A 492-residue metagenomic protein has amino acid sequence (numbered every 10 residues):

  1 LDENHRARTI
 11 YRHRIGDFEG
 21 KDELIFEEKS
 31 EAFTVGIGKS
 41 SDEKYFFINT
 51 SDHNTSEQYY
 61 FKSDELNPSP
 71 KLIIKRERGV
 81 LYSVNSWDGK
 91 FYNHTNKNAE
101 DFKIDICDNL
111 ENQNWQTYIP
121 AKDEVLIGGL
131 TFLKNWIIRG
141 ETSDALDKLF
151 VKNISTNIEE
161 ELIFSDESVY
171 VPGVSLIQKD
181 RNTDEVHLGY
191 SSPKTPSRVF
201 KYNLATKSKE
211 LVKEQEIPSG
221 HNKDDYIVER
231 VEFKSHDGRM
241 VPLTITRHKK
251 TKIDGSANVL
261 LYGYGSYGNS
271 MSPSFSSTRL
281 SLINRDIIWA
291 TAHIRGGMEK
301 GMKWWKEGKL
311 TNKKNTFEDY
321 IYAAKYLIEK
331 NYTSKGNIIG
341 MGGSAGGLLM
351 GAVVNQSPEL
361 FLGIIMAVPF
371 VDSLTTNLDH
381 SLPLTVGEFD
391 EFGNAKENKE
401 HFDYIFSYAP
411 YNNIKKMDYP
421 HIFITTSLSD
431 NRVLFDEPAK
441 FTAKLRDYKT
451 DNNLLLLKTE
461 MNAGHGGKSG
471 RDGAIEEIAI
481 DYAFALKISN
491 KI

Functional and structural regions predicted by a protein language model:
D2-R8, S51-S56, N96-D101, T142-D147 (+1 more regions): Short, solvent-exposed loop/turn segments at conserved positions within beta-propeller repeat blades
R8-G16, Y60-S63, D105-N109, K201-N203: Beta-propeller blade signature
E28, T34-K62, N67-N85, T117 (+8 more regions): Non-catalytic accessory segments flanking enzyme active sites
E28-N114, I119-G128, W136, M417-Y419 (+1 more regions): Long hydrophobic segments that form regular secondary structure
V259, I283-H293, L456: A fold-wide structural signal in alpha/beta-hydrolase
G265-N269, W289: Serine-hydrolase catalytic-loop signature spanning alpha/beta hydrolases and amidase-signature enzymes
I294-I492: Active-site-proximal cap/loop segments of hydrolase catalytic domains
